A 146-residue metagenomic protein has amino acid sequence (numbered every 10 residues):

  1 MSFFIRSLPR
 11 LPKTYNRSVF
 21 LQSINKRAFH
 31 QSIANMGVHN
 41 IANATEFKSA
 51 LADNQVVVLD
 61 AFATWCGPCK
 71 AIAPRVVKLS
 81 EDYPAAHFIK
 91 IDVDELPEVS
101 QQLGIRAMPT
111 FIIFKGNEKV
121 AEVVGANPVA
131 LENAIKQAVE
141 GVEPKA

Functional and structural regions predicted by a protein language model:
S2-V57, Q137-A146: N-terminal leader/targeting and pre-domain segments
N40-A42, A61, A73-E98, I105: Thiol-based oxidoreductase modules, predominantly thioredoxin-like and allied folds used for disulfide exchange
T45-K48, P97, V129: Acidic phosphotransfer microenvironment of two-component signaling modules
F47, V58-L59, V76, F88-I91 (+3 more regions): Structural signal for hydrophobic/aromatic residues that build the beta-strand cores of folded beta-sheet domains
K48-K78: Local sequence-structure signature of Cys/Sec-based thiol-disulfide redox active-site neighborhoods
P68, R75, A85, V99 (+2 more regions): Residue-level recognition of specific faces of alpha-helices
A107, I112-A146: Non-catalytic, surface beta->alpha helical segment in thiol-disulfide oxidoreductase systems
